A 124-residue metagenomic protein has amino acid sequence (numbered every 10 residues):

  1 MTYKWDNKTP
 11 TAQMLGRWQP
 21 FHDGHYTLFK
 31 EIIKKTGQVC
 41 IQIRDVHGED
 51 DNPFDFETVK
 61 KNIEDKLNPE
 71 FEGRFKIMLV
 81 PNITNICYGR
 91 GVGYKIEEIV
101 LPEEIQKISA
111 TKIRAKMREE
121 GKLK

Functional and structural regions predicted by a protein language model:
M1-K124: Nucleotidyltransferase catalytic core that binds NTPs
